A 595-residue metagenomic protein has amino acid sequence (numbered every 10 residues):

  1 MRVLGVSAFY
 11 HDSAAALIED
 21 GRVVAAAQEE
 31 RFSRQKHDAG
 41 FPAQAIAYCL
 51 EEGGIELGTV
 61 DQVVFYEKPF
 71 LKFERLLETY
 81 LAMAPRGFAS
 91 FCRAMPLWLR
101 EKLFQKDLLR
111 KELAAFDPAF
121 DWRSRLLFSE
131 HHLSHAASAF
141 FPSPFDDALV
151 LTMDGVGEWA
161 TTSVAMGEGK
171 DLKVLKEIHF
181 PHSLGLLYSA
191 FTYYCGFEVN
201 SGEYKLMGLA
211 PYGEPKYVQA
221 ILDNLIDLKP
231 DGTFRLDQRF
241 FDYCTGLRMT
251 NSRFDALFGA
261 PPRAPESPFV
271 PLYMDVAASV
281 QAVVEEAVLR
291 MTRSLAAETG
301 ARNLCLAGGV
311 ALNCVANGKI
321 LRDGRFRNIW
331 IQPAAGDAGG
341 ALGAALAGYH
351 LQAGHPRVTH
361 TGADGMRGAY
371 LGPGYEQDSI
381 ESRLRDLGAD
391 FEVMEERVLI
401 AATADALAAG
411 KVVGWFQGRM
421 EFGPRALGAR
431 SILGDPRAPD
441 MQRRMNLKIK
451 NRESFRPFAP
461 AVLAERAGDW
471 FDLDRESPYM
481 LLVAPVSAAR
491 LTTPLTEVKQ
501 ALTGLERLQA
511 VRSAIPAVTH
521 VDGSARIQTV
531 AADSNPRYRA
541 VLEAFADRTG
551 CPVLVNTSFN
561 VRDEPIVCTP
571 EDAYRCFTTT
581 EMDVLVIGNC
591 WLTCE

Functional and structural regions predicted by a protein language model:
M1-L4: Extreme N-terminal starter segment of soluble prokaryotic enzymes
F9-A25, S33-K36, L76-S90, L97 (+7 more regions): Flexible beta->alpha loop and helix N-cap segments adjacent to enzyme active/binding sites
R31-I55, V288: N-terminal phosphate-binding loop and adjacent alpha-helix
D38, P42, V276-E285: Phosphate/oxyanion-binding active-site loops and adjacent basic polyanion-contact surfaces
A47-D61, E112-F120, M291-G300: Phosphate/pyrophosphate-binding loops at sites that engage ATP/ADP/AMP, CoA/4′-phosphopantetheine, polyphosphate
I55-A89: Hydrophobic or amphipathic alpha-helical targeting/insertion segments
E56-K68, L126-L127, G300-G309, G414: Short glycine-rich phosphate-binding loop at a beta-alpha junction
S279-L304: Phosphate/ATP-binding catalytic cores across multiple sugar-kinase/actin-like superfamilies, primarily ASKHA
